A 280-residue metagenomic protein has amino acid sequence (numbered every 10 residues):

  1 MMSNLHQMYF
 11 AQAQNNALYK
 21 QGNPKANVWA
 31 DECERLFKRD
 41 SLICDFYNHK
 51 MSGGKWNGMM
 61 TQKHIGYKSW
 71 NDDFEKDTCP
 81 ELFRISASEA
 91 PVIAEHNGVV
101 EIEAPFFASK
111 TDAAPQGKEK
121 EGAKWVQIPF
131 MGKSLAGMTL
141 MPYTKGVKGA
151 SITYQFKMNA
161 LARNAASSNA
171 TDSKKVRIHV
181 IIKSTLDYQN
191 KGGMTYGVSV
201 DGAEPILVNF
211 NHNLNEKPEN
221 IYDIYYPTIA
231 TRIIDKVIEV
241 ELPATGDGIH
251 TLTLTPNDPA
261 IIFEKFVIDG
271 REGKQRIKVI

Functional and structural regions predicted by a protein language model:
M1-K63, I152: C-terminal non-catalytic alpha-helical accessory regions
S3, G22, A30, R39-D40 (+9 more regions): Short linear sequence motifs
Q14, N23, M51, N71 (+3 more regions): Generic alpha-helical secondary structure signal
A26, G53, Y67, G122 (+1 more regions): Intrinsically disordered regions, especially transient/low-confidence alpha-helical propensity segments and coil-helix
H49-I102: Long amphipathic alpha-helical scaffold segments
C79-I280: Extracytoplasmic
